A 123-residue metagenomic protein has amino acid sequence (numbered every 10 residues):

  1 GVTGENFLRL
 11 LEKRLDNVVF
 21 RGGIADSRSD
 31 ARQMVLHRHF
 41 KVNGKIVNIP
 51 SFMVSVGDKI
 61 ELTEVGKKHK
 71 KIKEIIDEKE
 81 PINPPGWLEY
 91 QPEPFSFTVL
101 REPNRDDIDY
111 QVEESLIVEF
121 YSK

Functional and structural regions predicted by a protein language model:
G1-G22, I49-K123: Ferredoxin-like alpha/beta domains used as RNA- or RNAP-binding modules
A25-R28: Beta-rich strand-turn-strand
D30, I46: Residues in the helix-turn-helix
M34-V35, V54: Short, well-ordered loop/turn sites that connect or cap secondary structure elements
